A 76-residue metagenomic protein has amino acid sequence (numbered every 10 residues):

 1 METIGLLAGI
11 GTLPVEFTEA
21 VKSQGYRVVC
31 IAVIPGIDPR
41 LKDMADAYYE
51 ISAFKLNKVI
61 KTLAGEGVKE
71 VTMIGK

Functional and structural regions predicted by a protein language model:
E2-V33: N-terminal basic/disordered segments at the start of proteins
P14, K55-L56: Amphipathic coiled-coil/heptad-repeat helices and related helical stalk/stem segments that mediate oligomerization
V29, Y49-A53, T62, E66: Internal alpha/beta domain cores that form substrate/cofactor-binding pockets in large enzymes and binding proteins
V33-A53: N-terminal beta-loop-helix "entrance" segment that forms/cooperates in small-molecule cofactor or anionic ligand
L56-K76: N-terminal glycine-rich phosphate/adenylate-binding segment common to multiple enzyme folds
